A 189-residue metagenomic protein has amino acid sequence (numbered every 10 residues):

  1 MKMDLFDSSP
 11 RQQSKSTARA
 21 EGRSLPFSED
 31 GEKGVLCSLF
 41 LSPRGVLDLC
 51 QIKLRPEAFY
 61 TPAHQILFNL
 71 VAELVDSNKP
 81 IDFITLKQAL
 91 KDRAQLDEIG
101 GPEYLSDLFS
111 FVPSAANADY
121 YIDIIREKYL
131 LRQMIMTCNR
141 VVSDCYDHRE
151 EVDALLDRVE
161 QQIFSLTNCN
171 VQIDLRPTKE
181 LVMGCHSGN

Functional and structural regions predicted by a protein language model:
M1-Y129: Noncatalytic partner-interaction/assembly domains of nucleic-acid and motor enzyme complexes, especially the accessory
K2-M3, G22, D153, I163 (+1 more regions): Generic N-terminal initiation segments characterized by hydrophobic and/or small/turn-forming residues
C37, R44, I173-N189: The Walker A/P-loop phosphate-binding site
L70, T137, Q162, C185-G188: A ubiquitous structural signal for well-ordered alpha-helices
V75-K79, C169-D174: Active-site phosphate-binding and catalytic loops of NTP-dependent enzymes
P102-N168, Q172: Extended, charged alpha-helical coiled-coil/arm scaffolds that mediate oligomerization and mechanical coupling in large
